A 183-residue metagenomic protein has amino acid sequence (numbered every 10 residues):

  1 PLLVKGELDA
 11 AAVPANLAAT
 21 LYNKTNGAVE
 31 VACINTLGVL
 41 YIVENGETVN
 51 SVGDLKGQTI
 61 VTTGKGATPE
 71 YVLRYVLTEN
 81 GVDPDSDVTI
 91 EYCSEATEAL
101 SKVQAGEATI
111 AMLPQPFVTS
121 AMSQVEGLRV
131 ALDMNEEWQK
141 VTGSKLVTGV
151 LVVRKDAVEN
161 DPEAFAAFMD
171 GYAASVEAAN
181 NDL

Functional and structural regions predicted by a protein language model:
P1-C93, E107-Q115, M122, G127-M134 (+1 more regions): Short, glycine-/small- and polar/acidic-enriched structural segments that line small-molecule recognition paths
A15-L17, E91, T97-L183: Pocket-lining segment of extracytoplasmic ligand-binding domains
